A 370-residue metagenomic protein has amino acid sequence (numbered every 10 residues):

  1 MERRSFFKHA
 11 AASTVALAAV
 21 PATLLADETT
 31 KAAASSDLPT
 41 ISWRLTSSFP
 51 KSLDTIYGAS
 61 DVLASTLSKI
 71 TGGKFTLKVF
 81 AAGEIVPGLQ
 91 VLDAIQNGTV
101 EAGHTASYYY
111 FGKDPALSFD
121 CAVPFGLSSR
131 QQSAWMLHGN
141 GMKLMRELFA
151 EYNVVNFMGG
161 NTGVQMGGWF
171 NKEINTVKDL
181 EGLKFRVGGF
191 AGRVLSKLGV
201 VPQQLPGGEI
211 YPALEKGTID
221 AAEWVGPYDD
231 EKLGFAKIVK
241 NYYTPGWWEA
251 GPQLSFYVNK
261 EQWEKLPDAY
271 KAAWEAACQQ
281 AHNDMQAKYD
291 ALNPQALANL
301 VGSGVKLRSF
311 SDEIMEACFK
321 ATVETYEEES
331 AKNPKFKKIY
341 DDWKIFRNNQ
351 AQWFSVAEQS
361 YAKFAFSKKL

Functional and structural regions predicted by a protein language model:
E2-P21, L25-Q132, L144-L370: N-terminal secretory/targeting leader peptides
L137-G141: Core domains of carbohydrate- and sulfate-ester-processing enzymes
